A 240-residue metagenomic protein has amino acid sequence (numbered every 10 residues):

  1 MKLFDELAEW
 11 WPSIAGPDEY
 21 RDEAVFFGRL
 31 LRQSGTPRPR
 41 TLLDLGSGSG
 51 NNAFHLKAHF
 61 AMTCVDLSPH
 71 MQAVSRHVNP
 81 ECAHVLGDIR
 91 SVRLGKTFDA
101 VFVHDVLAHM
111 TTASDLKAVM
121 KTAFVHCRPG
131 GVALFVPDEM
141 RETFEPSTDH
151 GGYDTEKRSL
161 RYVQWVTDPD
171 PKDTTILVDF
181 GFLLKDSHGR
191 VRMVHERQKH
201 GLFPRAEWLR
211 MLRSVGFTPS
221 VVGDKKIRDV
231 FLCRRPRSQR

Functional and structural regions predicted by a protein language model:
M1-R38: Conserved class I S-adenosyl-L-methionine
R38-G46: Conserved class I S-adenosyl-L-methionine
L43, G50-S91: Class I SAM-dependent methyltransferase SAM/SAH-binding core
F102: A conserved beta-strand element that flanks and buttresses the S-adenosyl-L-methionine
D105-V106: Short catalytic micro-motifs in class I SAM-dependent methyltransferases
K117-P129: A short glycine-rich, Lys/Arg-flanked "PGG" loop and its adjoining helix->strand segment in the class I
L134-R205: SAM-dependent methyltransferase
G201-R240: C-terminal lobe and adjacent flexible extensions of AdoMet/dcAdoMet transferase-like proteins
